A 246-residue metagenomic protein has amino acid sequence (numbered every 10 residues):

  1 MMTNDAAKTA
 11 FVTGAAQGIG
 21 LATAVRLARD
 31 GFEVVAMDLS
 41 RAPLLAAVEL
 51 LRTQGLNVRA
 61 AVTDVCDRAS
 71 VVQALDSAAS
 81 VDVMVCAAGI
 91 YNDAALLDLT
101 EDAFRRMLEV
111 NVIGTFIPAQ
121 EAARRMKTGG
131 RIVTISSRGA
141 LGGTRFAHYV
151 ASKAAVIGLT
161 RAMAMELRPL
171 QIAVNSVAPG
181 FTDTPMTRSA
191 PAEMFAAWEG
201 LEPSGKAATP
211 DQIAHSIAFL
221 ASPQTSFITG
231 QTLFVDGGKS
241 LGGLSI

Functional and structural regions predicted by a protein language model:
A16-Q17: Conserved glycine-rich cofactor-binding loop
F32-A46: Conserved glycine-rich Rossmann-like NAD(P)H-binding loop of the short-chain dehydrogenase/reductase
A95-L96, A103-R105, W198: Substrate-binding pocket helix/loop in short-chain dehydrogenase/reductase
A119, S152, T160: Active-site helix of classical SDR
R124, M165-P169, S226: Alpha-helical segment proximal to the catalytic Tyr-Lys
E202-I213, Q224: A conserved structural motif in NAD(P)-dependent oxidoreductases
T229-I246: Short C-terminal tail/terminal secondary-structure segment of NAD(P)H-dependent dehydrogenase/reductase domains
